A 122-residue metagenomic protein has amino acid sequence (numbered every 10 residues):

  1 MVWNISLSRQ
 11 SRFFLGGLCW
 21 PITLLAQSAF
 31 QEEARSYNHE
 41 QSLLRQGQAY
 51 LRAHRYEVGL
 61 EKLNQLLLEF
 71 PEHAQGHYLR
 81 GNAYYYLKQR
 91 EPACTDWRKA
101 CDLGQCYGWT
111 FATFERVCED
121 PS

Functional and structural regions predicted by a protein language model:
E40, A74-Q75, G108: Helix-start (N-cap) detector for alpha-helical repeat units in TPR-like alpha-solenoids, especially tetratricopeptide
Q65-L68, D102: Conserved structural position within tetratricopeptide repeats
L79, T113-F114: Canonical tetratricopeptide repeat
